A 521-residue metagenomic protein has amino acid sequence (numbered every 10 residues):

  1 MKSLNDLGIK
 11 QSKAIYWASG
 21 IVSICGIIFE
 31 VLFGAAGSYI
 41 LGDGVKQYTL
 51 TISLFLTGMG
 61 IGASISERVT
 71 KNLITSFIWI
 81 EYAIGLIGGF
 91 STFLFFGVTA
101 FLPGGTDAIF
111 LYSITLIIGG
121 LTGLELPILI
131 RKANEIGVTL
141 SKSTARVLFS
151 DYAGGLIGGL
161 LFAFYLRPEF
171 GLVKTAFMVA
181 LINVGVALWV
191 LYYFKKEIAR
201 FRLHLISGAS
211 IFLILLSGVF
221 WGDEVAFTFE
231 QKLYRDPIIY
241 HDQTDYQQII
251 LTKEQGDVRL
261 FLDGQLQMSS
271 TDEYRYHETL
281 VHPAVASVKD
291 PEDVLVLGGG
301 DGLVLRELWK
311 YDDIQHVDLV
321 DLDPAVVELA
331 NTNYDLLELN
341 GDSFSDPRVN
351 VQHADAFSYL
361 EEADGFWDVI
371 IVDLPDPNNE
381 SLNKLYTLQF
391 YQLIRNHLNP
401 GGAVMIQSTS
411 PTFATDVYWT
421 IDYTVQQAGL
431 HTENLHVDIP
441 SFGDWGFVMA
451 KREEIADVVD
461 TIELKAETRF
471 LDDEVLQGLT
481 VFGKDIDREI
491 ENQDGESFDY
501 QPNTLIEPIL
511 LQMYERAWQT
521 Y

Functional and structural regions predicted by a protein language model:
M1-H241, D245-Q265, S269-Y274, V281-L295 (+8 more regions): Alpha-helical transmembrane segments of multi-pass membrane proteins
Q247, E454-Y521: SAM/dcSAM-binding transferase cores
